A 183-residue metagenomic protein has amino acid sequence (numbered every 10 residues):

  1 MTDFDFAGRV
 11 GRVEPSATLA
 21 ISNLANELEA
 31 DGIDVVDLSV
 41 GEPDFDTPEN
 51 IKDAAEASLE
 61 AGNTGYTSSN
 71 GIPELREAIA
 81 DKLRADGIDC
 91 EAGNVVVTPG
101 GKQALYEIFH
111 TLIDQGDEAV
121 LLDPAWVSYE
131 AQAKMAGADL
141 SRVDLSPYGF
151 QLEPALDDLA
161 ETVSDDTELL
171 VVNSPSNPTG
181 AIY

Functional and structural regions predicted by a protein language model:
T2-G100, E107, D158: N-terminal small-domain helix-loop-helix segment of the aminotransferase-like
D34, E118, D139, D166-L169: Structural signature of beta-strand start/N-cap positions in the alpha/beta core of ABC transporter nucleotide-binding
D46-P48, L105, Y129-E130, T179-G180: Glycine/Thr-rich phosphate-binding loops of Rossmann-like dinucleotide-binding domains
C90-V95, Q115-E118, D166: Short acidic capping loops at alpha-helix termini that bridge into adjacent secondary structure
T111-A133: Conserved PLP-anchoring active-site segment centered on the Schiff-base-forming lysine
D123, R142-P147: Short beta->alpha connector loops at strand-helix junctions that form conserved, small/polar/Pro-enriched
M135-S141: A short helix-loop-beta submotif of the ANL/AMP-binding
L145-Y183: Active-site phosphate-binding strand-loop segment of PLP-dependent enzymes
